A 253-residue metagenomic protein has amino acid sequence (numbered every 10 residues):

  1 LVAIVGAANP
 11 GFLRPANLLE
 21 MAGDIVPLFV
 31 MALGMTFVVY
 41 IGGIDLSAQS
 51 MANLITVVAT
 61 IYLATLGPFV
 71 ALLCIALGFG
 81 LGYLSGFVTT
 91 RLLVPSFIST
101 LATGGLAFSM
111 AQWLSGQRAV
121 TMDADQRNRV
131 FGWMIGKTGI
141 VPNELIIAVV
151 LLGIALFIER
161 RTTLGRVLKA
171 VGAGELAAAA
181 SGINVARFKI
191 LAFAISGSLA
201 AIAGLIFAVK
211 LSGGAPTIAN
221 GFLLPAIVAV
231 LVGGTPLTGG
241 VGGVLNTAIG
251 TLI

Functional and structural regions predicted by a protein language model:
L1-G6, M35, G104-Q112, I147-F157 (+3 more regions): Hydrophobic core segments of alpha-helical transmembrane domains in multi-pass membrane transport and ion-translocation
L1-L13, I41, Q112-S115, A119 (+1 more regions): Structural signal for alpha-helical transmembrane segments and their membrane-water exit/capping regions in multi-pass
I4-G67, V88-L93, V232-V244: Single transmembrane alpha-helix segments in multi-pass membrane proteins
M21, F29, S50-M51, P68-A76 (+6 more regions): Hydrophobic alpha-helical transmembrane segments
L66-G104: Alpha-helical transmembrane segments within multi-pass membrane transporters and channels
G67-C74, L81-S85, T138-G214: Helix-loop-helix "hairpin" substructures at the membrane interface of multi-pass membrane proteins
L92, S96-R161, F188-L191, K210-A219: Transmembrane helix-bundle core of multi-pass membrane transporters and related energy-transducing complexes
A200, K210-I253: Transmembrane alpha-helical segments in multi-pass inner-membrane proteins
